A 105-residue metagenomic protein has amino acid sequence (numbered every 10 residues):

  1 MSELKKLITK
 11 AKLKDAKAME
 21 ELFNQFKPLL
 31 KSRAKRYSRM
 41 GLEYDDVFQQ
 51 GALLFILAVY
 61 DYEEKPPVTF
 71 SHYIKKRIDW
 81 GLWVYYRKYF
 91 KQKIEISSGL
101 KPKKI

Functional and structural regions predicted by a protein language model:
M1-Q92: Alpha-helical promoter-recognition and RNA polymerase-docking modules of transcription initiation factors, dominated by
Y86-I105: Charged, low-cysteine interdomain linkers and short loop/connector segments that bridge structured helical modules
